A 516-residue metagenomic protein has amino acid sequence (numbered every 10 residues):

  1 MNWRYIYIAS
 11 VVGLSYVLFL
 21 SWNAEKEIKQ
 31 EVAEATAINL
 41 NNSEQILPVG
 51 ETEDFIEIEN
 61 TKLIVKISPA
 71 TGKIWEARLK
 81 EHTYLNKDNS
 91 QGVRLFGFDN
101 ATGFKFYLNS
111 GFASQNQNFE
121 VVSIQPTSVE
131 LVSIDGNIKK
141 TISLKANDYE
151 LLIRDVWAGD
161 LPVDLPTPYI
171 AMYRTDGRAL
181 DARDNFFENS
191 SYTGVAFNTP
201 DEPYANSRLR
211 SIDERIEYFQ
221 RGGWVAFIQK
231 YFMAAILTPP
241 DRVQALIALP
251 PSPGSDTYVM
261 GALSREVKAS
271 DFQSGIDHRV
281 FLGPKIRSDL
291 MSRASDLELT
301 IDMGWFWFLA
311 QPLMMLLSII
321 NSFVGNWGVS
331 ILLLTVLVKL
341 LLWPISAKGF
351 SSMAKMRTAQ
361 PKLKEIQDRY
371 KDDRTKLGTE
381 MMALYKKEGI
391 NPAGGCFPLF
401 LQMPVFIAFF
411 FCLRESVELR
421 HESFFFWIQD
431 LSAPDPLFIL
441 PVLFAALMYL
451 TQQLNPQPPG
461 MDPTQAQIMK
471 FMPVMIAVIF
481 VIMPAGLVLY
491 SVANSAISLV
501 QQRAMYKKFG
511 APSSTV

Functional and structural regions predicted by a protein language model:
M1, Y5, P48, V122 (+1 more regions): Aromatic/His-enriched, Gly/Pro-containing loop or helix-boundary segments that lie immediately adjacent to catalytic
M1-N39, I67, I153-V156, I170-N189 (+5 more regions): Helix-loop-helix
I8, S21-D88: Juxtamembrane extramembrane loops of integral membrane proteins
S43-Q45, T52-E53, V129-E130, P253-G254 (+1 more regions): Intrinsically disordered, low-complexity segments enriched in polar/charged residues with Gly/Pro, especially when
E59-L299: Soluble non-transmembrane domains of integral membrane proteins
